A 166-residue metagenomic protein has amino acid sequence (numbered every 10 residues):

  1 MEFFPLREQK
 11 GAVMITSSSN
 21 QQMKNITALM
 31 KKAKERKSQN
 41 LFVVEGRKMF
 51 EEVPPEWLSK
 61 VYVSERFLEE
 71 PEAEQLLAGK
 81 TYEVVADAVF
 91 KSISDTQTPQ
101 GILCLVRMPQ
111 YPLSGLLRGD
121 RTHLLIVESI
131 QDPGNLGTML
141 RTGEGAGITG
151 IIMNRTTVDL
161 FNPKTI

Functional and structural regions predicted by a protein language model:
E2-V13: Short, Lys/Arg-enriched N-terminal segments with co-localized hydrophobic residues within the first ~10-30 amino acids
G11-E69, T157-V158: Boundary-proximal intrinsically disordered activation/regulatory segments immediately upstream of a helical core
V43, Y62, L103-L105, L124-I126 (+1 more regions): Structural motif
G46, C104, I166: A residue-level signal for conserved active-site and pocket-lining positions in enzyme catalytic cores
P55, L116-I166: RNA substrate-binding interface of SAM-dependent RNA methyltransferases
L58-S59, E74-V85: Active-site regions of enzymes building and remodeling cell-envelope glycoconjugates
E69-Q75, N162-T165: Active-site-proximal loop->helix
Y82-V106: Glycine/small-residue-rich loop that forms an oxyanion/phosphate-binding "nest" at active or ligand-binding sites
